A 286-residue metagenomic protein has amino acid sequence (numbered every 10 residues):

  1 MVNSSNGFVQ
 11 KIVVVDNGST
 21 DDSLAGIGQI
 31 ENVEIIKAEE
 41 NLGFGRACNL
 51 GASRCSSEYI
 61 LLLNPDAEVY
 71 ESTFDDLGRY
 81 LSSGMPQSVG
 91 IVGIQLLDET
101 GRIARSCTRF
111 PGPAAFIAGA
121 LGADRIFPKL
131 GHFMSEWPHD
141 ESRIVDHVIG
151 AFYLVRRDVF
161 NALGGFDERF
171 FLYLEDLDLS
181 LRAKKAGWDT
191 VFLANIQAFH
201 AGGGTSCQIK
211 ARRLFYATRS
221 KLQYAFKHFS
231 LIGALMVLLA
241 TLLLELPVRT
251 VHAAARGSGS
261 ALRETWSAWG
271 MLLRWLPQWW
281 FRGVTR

Functional and structural regions predicted by a protein language model:
M1-V9: Short, acidic, metal-binding catalytic loop of nucleotide-sugar glycosyltransferases
D16-A25, E40: A conserved acidic beta->alpha catalytic loop
D22, G45-R46, A67-Y80: Acidic donor-binding/catalytic loop of UDP-sugar-dependent glycosyltransferases, especially processive GT2
K37-C55, D76: Glycine-rich, basic loop-to-helix element that forms the pyrophosphate-binding segment of sugar-nucleotide handling
I60: Short aromatic/hydrophobic "clamp" motif used to bind/position activated sugar donors
E71-S106: Conserved donor NDP-sugar-binding/catalytic core segment of glycosyltransferases
P138-D140, D146-Q197: A short, conserved alpha-helix in the catalytic core of glycosyltransferases
R212-S220, L231-R286: Non-catalytic, C-terminal membrane-associated alpha-helical segments of glycosyltransferases
